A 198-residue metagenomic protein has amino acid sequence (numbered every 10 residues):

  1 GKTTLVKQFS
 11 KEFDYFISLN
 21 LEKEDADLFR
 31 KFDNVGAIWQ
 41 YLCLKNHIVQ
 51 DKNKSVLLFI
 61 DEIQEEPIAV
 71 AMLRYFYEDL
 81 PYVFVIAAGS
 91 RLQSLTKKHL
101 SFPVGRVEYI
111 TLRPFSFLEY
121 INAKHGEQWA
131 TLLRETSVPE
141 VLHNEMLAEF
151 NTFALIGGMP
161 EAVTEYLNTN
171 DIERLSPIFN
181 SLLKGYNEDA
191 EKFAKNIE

Functional and structural regions predicted by a protein language model:
K2: Conserved lysine of the Walker
L5, F9: Hydrophobic positions on the alpha1 helix immediately C-terminal to the Walker A/P-loop
L19-V56: Short glycine-rich substrate-engagement loop in P-loop NTPases that contacts/grips substrate
Q50-A69: Conserved P-loop NTPase "ATPase switch" module shared by AAA+ and STAND
F59, F84-S90, T111, Y120: Structural recognition of the conserved hydrophobic beta-strand(s) that form the central parallel beta-sheet of P-loop
D79-L100: Sensor-1/coupling segment of RecA-like P-loop NTPase cores
Q93-Y109, I121-G126: Short regulatory helix/loop adjacent to the ATP-binding pocket of P-loop NTPases
H125-E198: Interdomain hinge/linker elements that couple catalytic modules in large macromolecular machines
